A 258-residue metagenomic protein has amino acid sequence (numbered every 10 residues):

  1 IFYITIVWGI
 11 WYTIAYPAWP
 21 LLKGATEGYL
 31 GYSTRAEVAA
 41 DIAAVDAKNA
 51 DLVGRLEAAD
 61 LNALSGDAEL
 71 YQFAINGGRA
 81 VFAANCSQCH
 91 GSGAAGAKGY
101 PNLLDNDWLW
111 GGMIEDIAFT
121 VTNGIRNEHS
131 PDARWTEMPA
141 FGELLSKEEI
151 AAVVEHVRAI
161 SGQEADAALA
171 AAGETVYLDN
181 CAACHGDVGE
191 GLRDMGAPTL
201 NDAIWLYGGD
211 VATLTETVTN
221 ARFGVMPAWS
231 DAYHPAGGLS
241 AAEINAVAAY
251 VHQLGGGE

Functional and structural regions predicted by a protein language model:
I1-E69, G111-T120, P139-V157, P235-H252: Periplasmic c-type cytochrome electron-transfer domains
G24-T26, A97-N102: Short, charged N-terminal helix-start/capping segments
A58-N62, C89, G96: A short mid-domain helix/strand-loop element embedded in enzyme catalytic domains that forms or borders the active-site
A59, I160, E164-A165: Intrinsic-disorder/low-complexity linker and hinge segments
L70-A95, G111, A118-F119, N123 (+4 more regions): Sequence/structural segment immediately N-terminal to covalent heme-attachment motifs in c-type and related
K98, L104-A159, V188, L192-G255: Extracytoplasmic electron-transfer domains, predominantly the class I c-type cytochrome c fold
A165, G255-G257: Extended amphipathic alpha-helical coiled-coil/heptad-repeat regions
